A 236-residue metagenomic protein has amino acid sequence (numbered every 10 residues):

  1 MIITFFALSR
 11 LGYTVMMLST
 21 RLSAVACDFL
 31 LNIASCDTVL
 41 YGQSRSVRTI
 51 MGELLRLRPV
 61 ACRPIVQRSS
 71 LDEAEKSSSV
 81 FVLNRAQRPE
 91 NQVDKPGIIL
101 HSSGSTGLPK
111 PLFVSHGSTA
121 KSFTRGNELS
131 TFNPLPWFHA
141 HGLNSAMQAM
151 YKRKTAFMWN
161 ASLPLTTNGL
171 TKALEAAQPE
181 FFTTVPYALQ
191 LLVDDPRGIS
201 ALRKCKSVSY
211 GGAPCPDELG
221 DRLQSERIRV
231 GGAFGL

Functional and structural regions predicted by a protein language model:
M1-F5, S9-L40, K110-F113, N133 (+2 more regions): Short beta-strand->loop structural element characteristic of the AMP-binding/adenylate-forming
L8, P96, S102-S105, T131 (+5 more regions): Conserved S/T- and glycine-rich ATP-binding loop of Class I adenylate-forming
G12, S105, R153, G212: Conserved G/P- and acidic residue-centered "switch" motifs that form tight phosphate/ATP-binding loops in soluble
T20-E53, E73-S79, S118-F132, L165-E180: Conserved ATP-dependent adenylate/AMP-binding module captured primarily in the ANL superfamily
S44-P96, L108: ANL superfamily adenylate-forming
R88-T124: Conserved AMP-binding A3 loop
T119-S130, F138-T183, A188-L191, D195: Conserved AMP-binding/adenylation subdomain of ANL enzymes
P179-T183, V193-L236: Gly/Ser/Thr-rich phosphate-binding loop
